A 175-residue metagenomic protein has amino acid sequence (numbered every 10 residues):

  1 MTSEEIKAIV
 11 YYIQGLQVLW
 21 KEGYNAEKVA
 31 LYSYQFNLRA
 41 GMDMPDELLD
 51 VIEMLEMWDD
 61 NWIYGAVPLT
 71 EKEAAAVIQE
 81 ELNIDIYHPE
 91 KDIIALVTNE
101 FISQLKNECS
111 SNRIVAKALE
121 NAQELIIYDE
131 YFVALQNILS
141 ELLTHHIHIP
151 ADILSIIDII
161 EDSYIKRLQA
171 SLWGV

Functional and structural regions predicted by a protein language model:
M1-V175: Acidic, Ser/Pro/Thr-rich low-complexity regulatory regions and the short amphipathic helical interaction modules they
